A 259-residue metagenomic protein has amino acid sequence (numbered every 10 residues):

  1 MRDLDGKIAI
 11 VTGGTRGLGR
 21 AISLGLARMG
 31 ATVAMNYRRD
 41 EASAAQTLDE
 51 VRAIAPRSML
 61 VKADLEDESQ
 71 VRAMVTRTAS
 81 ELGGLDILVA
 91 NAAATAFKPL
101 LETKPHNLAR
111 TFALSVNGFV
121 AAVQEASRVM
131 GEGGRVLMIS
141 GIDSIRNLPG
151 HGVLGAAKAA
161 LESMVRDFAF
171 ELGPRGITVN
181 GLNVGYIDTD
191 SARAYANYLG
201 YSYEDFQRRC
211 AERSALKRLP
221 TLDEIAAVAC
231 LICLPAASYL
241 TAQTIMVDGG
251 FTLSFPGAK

Functional and structural regions predicted by a protein language model:
I8, T15-R16: Conserved glycine-rich cofactor-binding loop
M29-Q46: Conserved glycine-rich Rossmann-like NAD(P)H-binding loop of the short-chain dehydrogenase/reductase
R72, A94-R110, R128, G150-V153 (+2 more regions): Conserved mid-core segment of classical short-chain dehydrogenase/reductases
A94, L101-V120, L137, L161 (+2 more regions): Catalytic Tyr-X3-Lys loop
L101, R146-G152, P174, K217 (+1 more regions): Active-site loop immediately N-terminal to the catalytic Tyr-X3-Lys motif of short-chain dehydrogenase/reductase
V123, A157, V165: Active-site helix of classical SDR
R128, F170-P174, S238: Alpha-helical segment proximal to the catalytic Tyr-Lys
C230, T241-K259: Short C-terminal tail/terminal secondary-structure segment of NAD(P)H-dependent dehydrogenase/reductase domains
